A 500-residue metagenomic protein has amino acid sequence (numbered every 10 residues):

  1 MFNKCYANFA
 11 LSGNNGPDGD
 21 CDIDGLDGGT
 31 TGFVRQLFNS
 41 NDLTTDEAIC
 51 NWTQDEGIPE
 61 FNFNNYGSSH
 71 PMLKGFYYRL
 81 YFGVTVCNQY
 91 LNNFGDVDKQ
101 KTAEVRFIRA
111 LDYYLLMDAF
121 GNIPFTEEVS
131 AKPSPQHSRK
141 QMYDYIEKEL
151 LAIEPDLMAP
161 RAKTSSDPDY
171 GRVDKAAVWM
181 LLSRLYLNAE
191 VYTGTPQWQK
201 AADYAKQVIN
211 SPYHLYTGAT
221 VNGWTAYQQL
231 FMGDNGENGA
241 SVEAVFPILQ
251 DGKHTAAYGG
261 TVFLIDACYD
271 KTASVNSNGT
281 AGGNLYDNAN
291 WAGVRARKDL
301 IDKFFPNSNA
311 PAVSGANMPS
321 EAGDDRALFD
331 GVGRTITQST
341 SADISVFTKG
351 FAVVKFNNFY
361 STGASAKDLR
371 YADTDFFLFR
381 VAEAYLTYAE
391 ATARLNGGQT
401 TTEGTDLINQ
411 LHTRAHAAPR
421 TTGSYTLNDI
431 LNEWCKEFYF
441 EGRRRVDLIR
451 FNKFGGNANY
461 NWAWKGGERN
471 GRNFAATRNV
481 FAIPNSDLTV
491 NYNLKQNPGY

Functional and structural regions predicted by a protein language model:
N3-G13, P17, E47-F120, P133-D144 (+3 more regions): Conserved, well-structured interaction surfaces
Y6, A10-I23, D27-L37, T44-Y78 (+5 more regions): Elongated scaffold/linker segments in the mid-to-C-terminal portions of large proteins
M117-A119, P124, N188-G194, R394-G397: Short coil/turn linking the two alpha-helices of tandem helical-hairpin repeats
F125, V129-A219: Hydrophobic, small-residue-rich alpha-helical packing segments that form membrane-like cores
G404-K465: C-terminal structured "cap/appendage" subdomains that terminate the fold
